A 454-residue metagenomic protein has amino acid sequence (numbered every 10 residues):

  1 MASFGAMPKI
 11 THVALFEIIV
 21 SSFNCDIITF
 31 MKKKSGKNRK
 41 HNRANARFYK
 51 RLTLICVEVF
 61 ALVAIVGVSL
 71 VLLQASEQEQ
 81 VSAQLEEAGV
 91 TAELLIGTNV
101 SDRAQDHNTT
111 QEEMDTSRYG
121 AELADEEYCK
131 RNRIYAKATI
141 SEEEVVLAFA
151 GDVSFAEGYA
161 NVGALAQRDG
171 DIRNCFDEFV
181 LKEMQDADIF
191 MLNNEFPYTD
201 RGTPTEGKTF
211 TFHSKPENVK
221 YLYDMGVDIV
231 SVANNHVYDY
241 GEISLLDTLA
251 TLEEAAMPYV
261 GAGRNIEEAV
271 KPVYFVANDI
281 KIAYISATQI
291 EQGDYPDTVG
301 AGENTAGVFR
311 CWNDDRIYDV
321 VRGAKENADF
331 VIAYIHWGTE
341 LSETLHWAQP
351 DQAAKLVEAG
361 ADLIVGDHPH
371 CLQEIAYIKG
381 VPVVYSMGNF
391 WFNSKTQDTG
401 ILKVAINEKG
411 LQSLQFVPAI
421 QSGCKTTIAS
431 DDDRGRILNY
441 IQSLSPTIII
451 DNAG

Functional and structural regions predicted by a protein language model:
M1-G89, L95: Gram-positive cell-envelope targeting signals
K32-K37, I55, G67-E79, E87-G454: Acidic, metal/ion-coordinating pockets
